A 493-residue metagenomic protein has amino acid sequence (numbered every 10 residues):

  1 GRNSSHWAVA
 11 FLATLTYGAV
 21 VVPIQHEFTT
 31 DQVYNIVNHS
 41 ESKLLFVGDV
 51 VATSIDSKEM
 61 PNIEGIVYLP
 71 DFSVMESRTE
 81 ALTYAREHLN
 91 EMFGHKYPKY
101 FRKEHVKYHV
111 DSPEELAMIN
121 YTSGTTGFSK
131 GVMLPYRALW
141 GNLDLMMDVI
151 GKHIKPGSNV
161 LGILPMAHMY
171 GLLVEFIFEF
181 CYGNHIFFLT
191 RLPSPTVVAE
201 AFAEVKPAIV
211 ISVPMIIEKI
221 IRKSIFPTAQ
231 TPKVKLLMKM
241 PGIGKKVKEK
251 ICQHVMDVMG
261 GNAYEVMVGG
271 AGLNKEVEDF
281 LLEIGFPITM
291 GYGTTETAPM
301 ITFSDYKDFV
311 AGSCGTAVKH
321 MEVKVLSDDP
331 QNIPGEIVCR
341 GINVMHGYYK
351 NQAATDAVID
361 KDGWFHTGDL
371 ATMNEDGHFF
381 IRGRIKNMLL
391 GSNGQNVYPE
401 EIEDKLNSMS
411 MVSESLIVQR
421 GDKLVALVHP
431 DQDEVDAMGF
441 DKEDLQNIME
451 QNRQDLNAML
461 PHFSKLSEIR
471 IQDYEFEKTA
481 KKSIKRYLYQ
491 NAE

Functional and structural regions predicted by a protein language model:
G1-F28, I163: Conserved AMP-binding/adenylate-forming
F11-Y17, H39, I177-C181, I221 (+1 more regions): Short hydrophobic alpha-helices that are characteristic scaffold elements of the AMP-binding
T16-F93, D422: Structural core segment of the AMP-binding/adenylate-forming
R86-Y121, F128, H153-N159: Conserved pre-ATP/AMP-binding loop-to-beta segment of ANL
W140-N159, A167-Q253, N262, P287: Conserved AMP-binding/adenylation subdomain of ANL enzymes
A317, K324, Q331-N332, E336-G391: Conserved ATP-binding/catalytic segment of the ANL
V344, H378-N407, E434-D444, L460-L466 (+1 more regions): Adenylate-forming
L389, E414-V425, N452-E493: Conserved C-terminal "lid"/linker of ANL adenylate-forming enzymes
